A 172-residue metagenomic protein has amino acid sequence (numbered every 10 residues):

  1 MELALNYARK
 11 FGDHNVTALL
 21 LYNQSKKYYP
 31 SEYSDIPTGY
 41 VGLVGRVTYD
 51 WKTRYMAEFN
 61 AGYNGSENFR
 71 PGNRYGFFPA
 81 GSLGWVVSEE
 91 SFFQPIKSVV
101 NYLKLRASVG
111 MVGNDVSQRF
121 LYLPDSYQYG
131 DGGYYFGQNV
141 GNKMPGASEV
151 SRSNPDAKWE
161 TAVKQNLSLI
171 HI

Functional and structural regions predicted by a protein language model:
M1-I170: Extracellular/periplasmic, surface-exposed regions of secreted and cell-surface proteins
